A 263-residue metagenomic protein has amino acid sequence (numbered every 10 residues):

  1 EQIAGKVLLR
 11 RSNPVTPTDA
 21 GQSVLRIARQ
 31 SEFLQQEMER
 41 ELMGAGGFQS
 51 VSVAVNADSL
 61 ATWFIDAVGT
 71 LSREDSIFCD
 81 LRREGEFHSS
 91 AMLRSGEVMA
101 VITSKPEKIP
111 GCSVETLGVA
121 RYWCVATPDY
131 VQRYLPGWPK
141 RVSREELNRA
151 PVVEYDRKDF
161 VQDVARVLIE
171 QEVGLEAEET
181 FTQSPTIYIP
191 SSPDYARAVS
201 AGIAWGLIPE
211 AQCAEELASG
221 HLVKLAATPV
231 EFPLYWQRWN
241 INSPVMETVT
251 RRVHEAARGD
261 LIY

Functional and structural regions predicted by a protein language model:
E1-P17: A short LG(V/I)-centered, amphipathic sequence patch enriched for acidic residue(s) preceding the LG motif
Q2-I3, V24-G46, V51-S52, V253: Alpha-helical linker/hinge and terminal dimerization helices associated with HTH transcriptional regulators
A20, V24, W63, P139 (+3 more regions): Short amphipathic alpha-helical coupling segments at ligand-binding clamshell hinges and other catalytic/signaling
F48-P110: Central regulatory/effector-binding core of bacterial HTH transcription factors
G85-E86, T103-K108, T127-P128, S191 (+1 more regions): Beta->alpha turn/N-cap motifs
M99-T103, A204-I208, L225: Paired acidic/hydrophobic, glycine-rich loop segments that form the ligand-binding mouth/hinge of periplasmic-binding
E115-I203, E215-P229, A256-Y263: C-terminal regulatory
L225-Y263: A late-sequence structural motif
